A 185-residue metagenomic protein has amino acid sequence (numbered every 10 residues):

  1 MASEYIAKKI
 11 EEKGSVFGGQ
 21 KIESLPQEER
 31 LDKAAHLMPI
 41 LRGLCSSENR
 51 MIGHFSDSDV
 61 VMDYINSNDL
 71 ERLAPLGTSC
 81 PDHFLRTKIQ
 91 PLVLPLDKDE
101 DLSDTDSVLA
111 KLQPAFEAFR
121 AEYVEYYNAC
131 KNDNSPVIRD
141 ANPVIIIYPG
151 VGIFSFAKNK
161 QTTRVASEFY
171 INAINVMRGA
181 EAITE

Functional and structural regions predicted by a protein language model:
A2-E185: Domain-length cofactor-binding catalytic modules of enzymes
